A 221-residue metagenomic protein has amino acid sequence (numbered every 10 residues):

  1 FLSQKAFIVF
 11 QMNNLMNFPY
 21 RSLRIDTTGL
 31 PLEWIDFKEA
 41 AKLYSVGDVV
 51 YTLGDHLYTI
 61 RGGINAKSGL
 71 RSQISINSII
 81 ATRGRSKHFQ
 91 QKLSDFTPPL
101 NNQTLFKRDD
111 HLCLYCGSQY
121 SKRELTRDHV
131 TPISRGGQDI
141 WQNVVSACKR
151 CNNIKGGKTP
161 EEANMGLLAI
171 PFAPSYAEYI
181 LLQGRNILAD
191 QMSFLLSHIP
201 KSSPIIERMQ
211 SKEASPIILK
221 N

Functional and structural regions predicted by a protein language model:
F1, F7-F10: Aromatic (phenylalanine/tyrosine) cluster motif
V9-T97, N102, P171-N221: Short helix-coil boundary/hinge micro-motifs
T28, Q138, C151-N152: A generic structural motif
G29, L105, A163: A residue-level signal for conserved active-site and pocket-lining positions in enzyme catalytic cores
S94, P98, G117-S146, K155-P171: Histidine-centered nuclease catalytic patch
T104-R108, G117-Q119: Short, conserved, surface-exposed binding loops centered on an aromatic residue
F106-H111, I140-V144: Short metal-coordination and nucleic-acid-contact micro-motifs, chiefly zinc-binding Cys/His arrays
Y115, R150: Short, cysteine/histidine-rich loop/knuckle motifs that typically chelate Zn2+
